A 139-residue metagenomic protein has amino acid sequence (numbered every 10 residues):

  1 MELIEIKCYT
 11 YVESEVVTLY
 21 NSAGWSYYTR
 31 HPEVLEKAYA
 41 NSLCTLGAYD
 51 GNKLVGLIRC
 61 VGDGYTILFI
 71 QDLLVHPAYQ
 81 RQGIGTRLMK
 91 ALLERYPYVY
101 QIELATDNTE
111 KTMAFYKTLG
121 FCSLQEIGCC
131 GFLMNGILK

Functional and structural regions predicted by a protein language model:
M1-R30, I127: Short amphipathic alpha-helix that is part of the acyltransferase structural core
Y11, Y65, E110-K111: Short alpha-helical
L35-T45, Y49-G51, G56-L73: A conserved beta-strand-loop-helix scaffold within acyl/acetyltransferase catalytic domains
V75, R81-E94, T118: Conserved acetyl-CoA-binding loop-helix of GNAT-fold acetyltransferases
M89, E110-T112, L133-M134: Short glycine/proline-centered loop/turn elements that form peptide/ligand docking sites
M89, E94-D107: Conserved GNAT acetyl-CoA-binding A-motif
Y98, N108-C129: Conserved active-site alpha-helix within GNAT-family acetyltransferase domains
